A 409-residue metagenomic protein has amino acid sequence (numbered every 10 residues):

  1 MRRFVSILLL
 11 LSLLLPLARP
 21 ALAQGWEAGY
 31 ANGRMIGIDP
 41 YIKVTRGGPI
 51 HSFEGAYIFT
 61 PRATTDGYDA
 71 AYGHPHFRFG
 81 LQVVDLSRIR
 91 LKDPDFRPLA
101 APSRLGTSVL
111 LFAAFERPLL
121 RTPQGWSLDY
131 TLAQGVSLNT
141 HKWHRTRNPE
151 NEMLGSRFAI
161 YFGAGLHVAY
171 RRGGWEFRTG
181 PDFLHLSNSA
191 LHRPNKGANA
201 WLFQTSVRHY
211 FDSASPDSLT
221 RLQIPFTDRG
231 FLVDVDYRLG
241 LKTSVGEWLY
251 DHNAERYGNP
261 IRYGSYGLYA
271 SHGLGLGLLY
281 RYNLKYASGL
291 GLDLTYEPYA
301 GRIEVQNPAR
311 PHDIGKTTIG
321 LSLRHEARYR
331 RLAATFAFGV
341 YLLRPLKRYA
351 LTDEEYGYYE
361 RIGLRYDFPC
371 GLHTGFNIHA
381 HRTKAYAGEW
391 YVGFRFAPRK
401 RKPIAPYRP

Functional and structural regions predicted by a protein language model:
L22-R62, S218-G277, Y391-A397, P409: Short glycine/proline- and aromatic-enriched beta-strand/turn motifs that initiate or cap beta-hairpins
L22-W26, A71-F77, Q124-Y130, G173-F177 (+8 more regions): Outer-envelope beta-barrel architecture signal
Y30-I36, F59, L81-S87, Q134-K142 (+9 more regions): Transmembrane beta-strands of outer-membrane beta-barrel pores
I42-K43, R88-S103, W143-M153, W248-S265 (+2 more regions): Flexible, solvent-exposed loop segments that connect beta-strands
G47-F53, G73, S103-L111, W126 (+7 more regions): Residues that define the transmembrane beta-barrel architecture of outer-membrane proteins
G55, N199-S218, A385-P409: Outer-membrane beta-barrel "beta-signal"
G55-P61, L111-L119, L132-V136, F162-Y170 (+8 more regions): Residues on the lipid-exposed face of transmembrane beta-strands in outer-membrane beta-barrel proteins
T64-D66, R172-F177, S213-P216, L284-S288 (+3 more regions): Repeated loop/turn-to-beta-strand initiation elements of outer-membrane beta-barrel proteins
